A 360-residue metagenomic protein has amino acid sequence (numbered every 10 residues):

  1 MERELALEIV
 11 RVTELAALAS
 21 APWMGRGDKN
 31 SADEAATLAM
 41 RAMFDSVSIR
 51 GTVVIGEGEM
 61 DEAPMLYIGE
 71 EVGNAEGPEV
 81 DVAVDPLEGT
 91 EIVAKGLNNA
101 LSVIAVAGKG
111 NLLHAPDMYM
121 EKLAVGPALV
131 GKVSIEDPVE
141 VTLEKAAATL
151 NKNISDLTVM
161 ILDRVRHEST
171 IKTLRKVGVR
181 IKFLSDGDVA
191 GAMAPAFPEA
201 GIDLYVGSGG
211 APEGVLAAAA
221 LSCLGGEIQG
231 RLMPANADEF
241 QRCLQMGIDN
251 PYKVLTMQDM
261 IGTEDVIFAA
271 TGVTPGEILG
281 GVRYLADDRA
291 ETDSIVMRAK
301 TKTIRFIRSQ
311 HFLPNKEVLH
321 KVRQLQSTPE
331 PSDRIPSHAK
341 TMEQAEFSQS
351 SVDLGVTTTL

Functional and structural regions predicted by a protein language model:
M1-A83, A148, V189-A190, E264 (+2 more regions): N-terminal subdomain of lithium-sensitive/metallo-dependent phosphomonoesterases centered on the IMPase/IPPase/PAP
D28-D33, R50-G56, D156-L157, R231-M233 (+1 more regions): Flexible, glycine/charged-enriched surface loops at secondary-structure junctions
D45-S46, E71-G77, D85, V93-L97 (+5 more regions): Solvent-exposed alpha-helices and their adjacent loops that cap or buttress functional pockets in soluble metabolic
V53-E57, V82-V84, V93-K95, H114-A115 (+5 more regions): General beta-strand structural signal in soluble alpha/beta enzymes
G77-E88, I92-N111: DPxDG-like acidic metal-binding loop motif
V103, G108-F183, M246-G247, G276-R283 (+2 more regions): Acidic beta-strand-loop-alpha-helix segment within the catalytic core of divalent metal-dependent phosphate-processing
V179-V189, I202-L204, G209, E213-Q245 (+1 more regions): Gly/Ser/Thr-rich active-site loops/lids in small-molecule metabolic enzymes that frequently grip phosphoryl groups
L221-L279: Glycine-rich phosphate/nucleotide-binding loop
